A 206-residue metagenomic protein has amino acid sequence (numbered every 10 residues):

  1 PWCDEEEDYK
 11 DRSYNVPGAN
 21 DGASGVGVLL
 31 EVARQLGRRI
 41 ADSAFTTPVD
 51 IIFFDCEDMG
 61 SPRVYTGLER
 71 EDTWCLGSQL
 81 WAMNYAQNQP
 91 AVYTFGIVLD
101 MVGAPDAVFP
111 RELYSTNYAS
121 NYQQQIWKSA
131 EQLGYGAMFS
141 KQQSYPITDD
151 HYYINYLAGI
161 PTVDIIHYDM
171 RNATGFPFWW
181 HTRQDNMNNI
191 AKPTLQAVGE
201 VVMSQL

Functional and structural regions predicted by a protein language model:
P1-N15: Soluble metallo-hydrolase cores and metallopeptidase-like ectodomains found primarily in the secretory/periplasmic
W2, W74, W81, W127 (+1 more regions): A residue-identity detector for tryptophan
C3-E6, G37-R38, D58-G60, D149 (+1 more regions): Short regulatory "switch" loops immediately downstream of catalytic or recognition motifs within protein catalytic
S13-N121: Acidic/histidine-rich catalytic neighborhood of metal-dependent amide-processing enzymes
F95, V102-L206: Active-site-adjacent substrate-binding region of metalloamidase/peptidase-like peptide-processing proteins
